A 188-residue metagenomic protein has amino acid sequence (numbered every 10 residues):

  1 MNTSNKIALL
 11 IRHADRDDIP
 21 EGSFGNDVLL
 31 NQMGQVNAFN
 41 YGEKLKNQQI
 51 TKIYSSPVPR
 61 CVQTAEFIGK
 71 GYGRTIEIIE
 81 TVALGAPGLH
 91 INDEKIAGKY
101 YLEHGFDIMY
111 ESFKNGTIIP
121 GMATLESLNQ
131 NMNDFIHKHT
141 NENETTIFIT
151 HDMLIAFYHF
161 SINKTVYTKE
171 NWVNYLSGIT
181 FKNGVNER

Functional and structural regions predicted by a protein language model:
M1-S4, L84-G98, N141-E144, A156-R188: Acidic, low-complexity terminal tails and accessory targeting/binding regions of phosphate-metabolizing enzymes
M1-T81, I118, V166-N183: Active-site-proximal alpha-helix that buttresses catalytic centers in soluble enzyme cores
K6-L9, E142-D152: Generic beta-sheet signal
A14, D152, Y158: Residues immediately flanking
D18, S23-F24, V28-Q32, I68-N131: Phosphate-handling substructures
C61-V62, L154-A156: Short, active-site-adjacent cap segments at secondary-structure transitions
L128-E142: A short, acidic, amphipathic alpha-helical segment used as a generic capping/interface helix at domain edges
